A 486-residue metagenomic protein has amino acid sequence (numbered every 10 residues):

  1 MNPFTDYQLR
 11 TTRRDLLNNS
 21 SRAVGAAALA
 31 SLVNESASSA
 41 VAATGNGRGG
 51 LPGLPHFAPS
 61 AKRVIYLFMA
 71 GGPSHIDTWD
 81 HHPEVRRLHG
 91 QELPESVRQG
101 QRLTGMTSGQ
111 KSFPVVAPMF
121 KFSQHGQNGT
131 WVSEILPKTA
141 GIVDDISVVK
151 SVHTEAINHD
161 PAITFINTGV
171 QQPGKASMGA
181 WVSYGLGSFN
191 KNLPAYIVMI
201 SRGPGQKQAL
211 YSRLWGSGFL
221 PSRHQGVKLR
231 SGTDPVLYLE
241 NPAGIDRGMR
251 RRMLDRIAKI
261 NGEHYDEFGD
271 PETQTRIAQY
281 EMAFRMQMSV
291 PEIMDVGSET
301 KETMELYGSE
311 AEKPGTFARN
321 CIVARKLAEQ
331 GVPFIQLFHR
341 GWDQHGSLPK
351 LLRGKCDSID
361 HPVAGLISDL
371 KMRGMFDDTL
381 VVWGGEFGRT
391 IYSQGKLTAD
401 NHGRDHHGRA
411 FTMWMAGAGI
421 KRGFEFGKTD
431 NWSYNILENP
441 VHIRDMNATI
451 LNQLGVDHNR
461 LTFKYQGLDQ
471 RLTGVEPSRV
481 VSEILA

Functional and structural regions predicted by a protein language model:
M1-A486: Ligand-binding pockets and gating/stacking loops
